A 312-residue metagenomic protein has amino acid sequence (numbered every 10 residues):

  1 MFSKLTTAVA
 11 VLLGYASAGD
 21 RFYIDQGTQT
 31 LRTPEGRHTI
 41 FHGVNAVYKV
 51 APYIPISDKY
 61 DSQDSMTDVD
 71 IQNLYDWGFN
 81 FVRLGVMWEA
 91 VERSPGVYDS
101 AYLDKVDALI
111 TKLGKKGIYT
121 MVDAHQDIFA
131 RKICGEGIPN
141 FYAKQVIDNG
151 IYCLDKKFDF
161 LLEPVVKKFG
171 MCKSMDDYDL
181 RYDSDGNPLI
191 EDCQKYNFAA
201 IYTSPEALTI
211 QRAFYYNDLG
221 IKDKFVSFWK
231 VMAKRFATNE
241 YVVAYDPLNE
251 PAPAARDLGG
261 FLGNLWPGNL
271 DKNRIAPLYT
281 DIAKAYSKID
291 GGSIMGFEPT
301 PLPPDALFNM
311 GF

Functional and structural regions predicted by a protein language model:
M1-A10: Classical eukaryotic N-terminal signal peptides for Sec-dependent ER targeting/secretion, especially the positively
T7, G14-Y15, T33, N309: Generic detector of low-complexity/intrinsically disordered segments and short hydrophobic N-terminal stretches
V11-R21: N-terminal signal peptide
G19-R21, Q26-Q29: Replace the tail clause
G27-F41, A46-I294, E298-G311: Active-site mouth of glycoside hydrolases
